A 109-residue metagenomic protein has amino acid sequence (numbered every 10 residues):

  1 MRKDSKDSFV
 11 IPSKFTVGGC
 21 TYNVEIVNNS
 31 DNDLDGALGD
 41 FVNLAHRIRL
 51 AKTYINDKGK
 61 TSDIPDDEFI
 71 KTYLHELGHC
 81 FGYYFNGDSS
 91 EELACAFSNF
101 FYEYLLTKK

Functional and structural regions predicted by a protein language model:
M1-S13: Short acidic, Pro/Gly- and aromatic-enriched capping/linker segments at domain boundaries
K3-K6, G39, H75, S90: Intrinsic disorder/low-complexity signal
P12-D67, C80-Y84, S89-Y102: Active-site scaffold of zinc-dependent metalloenzymes
E68-E76: Short alpha-helical catalytic segment bearing the HExxH-like zincin motif of zinc-dependent metalloproteases
L105-K109: Short helix/loop segments within enzyme catalytic domains that coordinate or immediately flank catalytic cofactors
